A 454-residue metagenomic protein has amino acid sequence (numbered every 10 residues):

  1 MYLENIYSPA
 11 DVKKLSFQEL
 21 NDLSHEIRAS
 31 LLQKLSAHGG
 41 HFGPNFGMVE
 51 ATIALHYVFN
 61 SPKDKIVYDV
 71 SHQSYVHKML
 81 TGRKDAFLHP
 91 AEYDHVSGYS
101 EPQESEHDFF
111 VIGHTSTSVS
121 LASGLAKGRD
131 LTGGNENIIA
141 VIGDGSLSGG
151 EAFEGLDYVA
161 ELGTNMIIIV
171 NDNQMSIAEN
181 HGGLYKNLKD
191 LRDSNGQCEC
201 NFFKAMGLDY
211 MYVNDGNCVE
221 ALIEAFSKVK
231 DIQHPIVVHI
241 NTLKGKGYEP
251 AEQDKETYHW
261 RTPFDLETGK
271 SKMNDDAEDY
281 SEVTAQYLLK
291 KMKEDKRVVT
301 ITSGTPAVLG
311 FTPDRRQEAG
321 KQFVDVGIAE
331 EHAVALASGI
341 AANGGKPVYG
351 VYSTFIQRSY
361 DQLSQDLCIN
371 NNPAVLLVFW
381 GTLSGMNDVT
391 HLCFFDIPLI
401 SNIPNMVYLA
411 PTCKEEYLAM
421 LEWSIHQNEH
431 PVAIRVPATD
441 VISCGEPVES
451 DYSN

Functional and structural regions predicted by a protein language model:
M1-T81, F202-G207, V213-L222, I236-H239: N-terminal amphipathic, basic-rich helices that act as targeting or association modules
E19, R28-L31, G40-G47, T52 (+5 more regions): Cofactor-pocket helix-loop regions in the catalytic cores of large enzyme subunits
E19-S30, L80-E104, S303-E318, T439 (+1 more regions): Acidic-glycine-rich active-site phosphate/pyrophosphate-binding loop
H41-L162, V298, S303, T312-P313: Cofactor-binding active-site loop characterized by glycine-rich and histidine/acidic residues
K65, K244, Y248-Q357, Q362-N372 (+1 more regions): Non-catalytic terminal/interface segments that mediate subunit docking, oligomerization, and allosteric communication
Q73, D108-D265, K270-A277, S281-Q286 (+1 more regions): Glycine-rich ThDP/TPP pyrophosphate-binding loop and its adjacent helix/strand module within ThDP-dependent enzymes
K84-S100, A160-A178, C368-G381: A glycine-rich helix N-cap at a beta->alpha junction
V326, A333-V348, Y352, Q357-N454: C-terminal structured domain segments across diverse proteins
